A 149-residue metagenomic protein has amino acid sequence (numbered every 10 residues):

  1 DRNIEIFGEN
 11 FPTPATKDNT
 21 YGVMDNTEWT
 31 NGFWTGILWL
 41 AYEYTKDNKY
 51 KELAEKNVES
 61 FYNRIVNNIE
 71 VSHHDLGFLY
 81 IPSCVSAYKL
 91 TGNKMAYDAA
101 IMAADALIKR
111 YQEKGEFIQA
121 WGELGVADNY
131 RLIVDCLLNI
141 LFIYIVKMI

Functional and structural regions predicted by a protein language model:
D1-I149: Glycan-recognition and catalytic cores of secretory/periplasmic carbohydrate-active enzymes
